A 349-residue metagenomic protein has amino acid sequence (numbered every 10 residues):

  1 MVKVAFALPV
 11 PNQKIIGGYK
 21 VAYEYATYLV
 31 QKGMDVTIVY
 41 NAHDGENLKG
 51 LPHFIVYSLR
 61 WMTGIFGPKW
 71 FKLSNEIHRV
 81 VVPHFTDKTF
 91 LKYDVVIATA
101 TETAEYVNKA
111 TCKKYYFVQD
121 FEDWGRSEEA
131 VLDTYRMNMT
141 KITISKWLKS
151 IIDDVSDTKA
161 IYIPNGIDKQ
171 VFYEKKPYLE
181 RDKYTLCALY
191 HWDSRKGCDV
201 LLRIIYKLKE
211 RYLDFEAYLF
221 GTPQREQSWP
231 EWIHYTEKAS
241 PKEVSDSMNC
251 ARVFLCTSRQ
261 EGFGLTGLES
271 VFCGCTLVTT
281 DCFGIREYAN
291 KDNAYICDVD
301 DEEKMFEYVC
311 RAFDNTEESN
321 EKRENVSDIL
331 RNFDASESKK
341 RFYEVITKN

Functional and structural regions predicted by a protein language model:
W124-A130, D154, T158-D182: Acidic anion/phosphate-binding donor-loop and adjacent secondary structure in glycosyltransferase catalytic cores
I142, Y178-K196, L202-K207: Conserved donor-binding/catalytic core segment of Leloir-type glycosyltransferases
S228, C282-I296: Short acidic/histidine- and often glycine-rich active-site loop of Leloir-type glycosyltransferases that engages
D246-A251: Short alpha-helical donor nucleotide-sugar binding micro-motif in glycosyltransferases
R259: Aromatic "clamp/platform" in nucleotide-sugar-dependent glycosyltransferases that forms part of the donor/acceptor
T276-T279: Short hydrophobic beta-strand element within catalytic cores of glycosyltransferases and related nucleotide-activated
K291-E302, R311-E317: Conserved acidic donor-binding segment of nucleotide-sugar-dependent glycosyltransferases
E317-T347: A charged, aromatic-enriched C-terminal amphipathic alpha-helix characteristic of glycosyltransferases across folds
